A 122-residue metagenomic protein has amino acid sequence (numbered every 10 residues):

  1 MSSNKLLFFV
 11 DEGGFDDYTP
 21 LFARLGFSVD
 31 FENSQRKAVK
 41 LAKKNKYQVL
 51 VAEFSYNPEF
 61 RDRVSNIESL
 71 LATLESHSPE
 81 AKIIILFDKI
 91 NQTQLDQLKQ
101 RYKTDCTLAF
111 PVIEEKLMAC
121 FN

Functional and structural regions predicted by a protein language model:
F8-V10: Conserved acidic carboxylate
E12-F31: Two-component/phosphorelay signaling modules centered on CheY-like receiver
N33-V49, S55, E59: Acidic, metal-coordinating helix/loop segments flanking the phosphotransfer/catalytic sites of two-component signaling
K37, V112-F121: C-terminal output helix
K43-N45, T73-E80: Conserved phosphotransfer cores of two-component systems
V49-S76, Q92-Q94: Conserved phosphotransfer microenvironments
D62-S65, I85-T107: Alpha4 helix (beta4-alpha4-beta5 surface) of REC/receiver domains from two-component response regulators
